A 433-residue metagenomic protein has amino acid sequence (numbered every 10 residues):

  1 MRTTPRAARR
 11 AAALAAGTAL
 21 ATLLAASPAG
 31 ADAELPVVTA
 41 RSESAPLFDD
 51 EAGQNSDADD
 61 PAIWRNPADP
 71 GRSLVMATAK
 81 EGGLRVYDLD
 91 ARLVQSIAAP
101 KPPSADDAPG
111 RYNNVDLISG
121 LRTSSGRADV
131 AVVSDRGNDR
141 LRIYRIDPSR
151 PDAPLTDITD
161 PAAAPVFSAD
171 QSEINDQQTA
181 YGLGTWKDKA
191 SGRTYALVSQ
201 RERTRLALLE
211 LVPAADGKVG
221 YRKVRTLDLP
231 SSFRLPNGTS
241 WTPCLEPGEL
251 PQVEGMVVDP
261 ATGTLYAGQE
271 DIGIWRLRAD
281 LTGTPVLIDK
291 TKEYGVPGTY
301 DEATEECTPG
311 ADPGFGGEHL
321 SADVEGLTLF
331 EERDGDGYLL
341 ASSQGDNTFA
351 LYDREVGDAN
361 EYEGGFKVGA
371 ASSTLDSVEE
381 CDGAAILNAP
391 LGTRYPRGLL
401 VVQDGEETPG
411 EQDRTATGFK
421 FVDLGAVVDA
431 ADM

Functional and structural regions predicted by a protein language model:
M1-A31: Secretory targeting and sorting signals
G30-M433: Sequence/structural signature of beta-propeller domains
